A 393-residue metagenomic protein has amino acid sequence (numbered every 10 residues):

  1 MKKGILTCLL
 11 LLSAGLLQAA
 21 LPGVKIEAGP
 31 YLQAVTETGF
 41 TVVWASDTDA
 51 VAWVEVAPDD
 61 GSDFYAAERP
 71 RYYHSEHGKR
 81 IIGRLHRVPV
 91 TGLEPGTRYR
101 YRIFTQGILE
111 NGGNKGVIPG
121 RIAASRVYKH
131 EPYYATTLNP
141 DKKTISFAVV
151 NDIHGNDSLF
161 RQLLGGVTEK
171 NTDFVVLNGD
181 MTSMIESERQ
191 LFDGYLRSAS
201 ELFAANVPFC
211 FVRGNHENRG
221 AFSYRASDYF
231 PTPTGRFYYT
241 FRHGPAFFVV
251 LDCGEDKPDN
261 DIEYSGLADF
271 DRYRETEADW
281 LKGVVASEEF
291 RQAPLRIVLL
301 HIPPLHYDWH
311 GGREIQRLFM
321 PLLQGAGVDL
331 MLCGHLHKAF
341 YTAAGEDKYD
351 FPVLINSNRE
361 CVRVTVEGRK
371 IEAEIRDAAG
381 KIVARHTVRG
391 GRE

Functional and structural regions predicted by a protein language model:
G4-S13: Sec-dependent N-terminal signal peptides
L17-V149, T168-E169, E372-E393: Acidic, histidine-bearing metal-coordination/catalytic regions of metal-dependent phosphoesterases
F104-Y134, Q190-A286, L318-Q324, F340-I375: Extended active-site neighborhood of metal-dependent phosphoesterases/phosphodiesterases
K143-A221: Conserved, compact domain cores that house catalytic/ligand-binding motifs in diverse enzymes and effector modules
K143-I145, K170-V175, A205-C210, H243-F248 (+3 more regions): Loop/turn elements at helix/coil->beta-strand transitions in domains of secreted/extracellular proteins
A148-N151, F174-D180, V207-N215, I297-H301 (+2 more regions): Active-site neighborhood of phospho(di)ester-bond hydrolases with catalytic His/Asp-centered motifs
G155-R161, S183-E186, R213-F222, D256-N260 (+4 more regions): Active-site environment of divalent metal-dependent phosphoester hydrolases
Y264, F270, E288-M331: Active-site-proximal segments of metal-dependent phosphoesterases and phosphodiesterases across multiple
